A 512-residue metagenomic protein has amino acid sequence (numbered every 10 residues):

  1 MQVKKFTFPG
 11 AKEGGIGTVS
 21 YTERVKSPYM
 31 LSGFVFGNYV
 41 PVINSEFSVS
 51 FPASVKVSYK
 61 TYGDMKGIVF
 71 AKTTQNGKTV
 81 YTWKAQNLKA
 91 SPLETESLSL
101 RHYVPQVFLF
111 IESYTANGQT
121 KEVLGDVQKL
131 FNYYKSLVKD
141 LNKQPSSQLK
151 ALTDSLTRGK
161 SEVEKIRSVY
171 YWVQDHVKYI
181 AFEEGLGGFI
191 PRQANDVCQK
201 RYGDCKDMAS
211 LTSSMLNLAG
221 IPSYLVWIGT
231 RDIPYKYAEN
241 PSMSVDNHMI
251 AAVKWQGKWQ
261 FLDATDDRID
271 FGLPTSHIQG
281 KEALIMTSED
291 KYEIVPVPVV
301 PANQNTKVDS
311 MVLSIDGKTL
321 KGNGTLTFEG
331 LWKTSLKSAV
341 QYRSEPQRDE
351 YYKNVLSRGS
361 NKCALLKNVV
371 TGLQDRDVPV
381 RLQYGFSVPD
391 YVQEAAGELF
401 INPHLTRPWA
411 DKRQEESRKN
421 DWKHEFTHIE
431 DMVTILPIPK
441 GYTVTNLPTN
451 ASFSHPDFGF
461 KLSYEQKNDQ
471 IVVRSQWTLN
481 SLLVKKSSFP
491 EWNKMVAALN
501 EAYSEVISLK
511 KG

Functional and structural regions predicted by a protein language model:
M1-F6, E13-V19, A395-G397: A cross-kingdom signal targeting lumenal/periplasmic-facing segments of multi-pass membrane and secretory-pathway
F8, R24-Y29, G33-Y39, E46-F182 (+4 more regions): Secretory-pathway-linked proteins and extracytosolic
K12, V42, N76, P145 (+3 more regions): Short, solvent-exposed loop/turn segments at the edges of secondary structure
G15-G17, F47, V169, C198-W227 (+3 more regions): Cysteine-centered nucleophilic/redox motifs
S146-A151, K178-R201, R231: Short, conserved helix/loop micro-motifs enriched in His/Cys and acidic residues
K165, F182, D207-K291, V295: Hydrophobic/aromatic-rich core segments of domains that either
Q279, S288-Q393: Long hydrophobic segments that form regular secondary structure
L382-E425: C-terminal, non-catalytic macromolecule-binding modules
